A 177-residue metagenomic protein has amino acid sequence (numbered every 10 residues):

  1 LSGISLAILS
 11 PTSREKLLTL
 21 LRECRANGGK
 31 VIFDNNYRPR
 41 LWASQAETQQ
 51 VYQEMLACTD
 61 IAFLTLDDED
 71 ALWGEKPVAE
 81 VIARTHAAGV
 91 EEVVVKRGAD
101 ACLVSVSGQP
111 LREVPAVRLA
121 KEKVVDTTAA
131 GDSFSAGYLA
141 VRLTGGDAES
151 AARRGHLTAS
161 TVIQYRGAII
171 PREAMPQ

Functional and structural regions predicted by a protein language model:
S2-R84, D100-C102: Conserved beta-alpha-beta core of the PfkB/ribokinase-like small-molecule kinase fold
E15, R22-A26, G74-Q177: Conserved phosphate-binding/catalytic region of the ribokinase-like
